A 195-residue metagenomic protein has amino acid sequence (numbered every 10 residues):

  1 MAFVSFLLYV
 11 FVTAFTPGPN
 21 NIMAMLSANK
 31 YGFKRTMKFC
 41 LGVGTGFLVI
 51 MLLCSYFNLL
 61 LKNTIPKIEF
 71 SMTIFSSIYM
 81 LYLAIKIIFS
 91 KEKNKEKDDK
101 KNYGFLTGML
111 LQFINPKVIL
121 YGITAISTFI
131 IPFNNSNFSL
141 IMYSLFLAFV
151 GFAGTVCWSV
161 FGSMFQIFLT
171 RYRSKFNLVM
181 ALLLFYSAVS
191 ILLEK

Functional and structural regions predicted by a protein language model:
A2-F3, K101-F105, V118, N137-S144 (+1 more regions): Primarily residues marking transmembrane-helix entry/exit sites
A2-F70, T124-Y143: Juxtamembrane transmembrane-helix termini in multi-pass membrane transport proteins
F6-V10, V43, G108-Q112, S144-G151 (+1 more regions): Residue-level signature of transmembrane alpha-helical cores of multipass secondary-active transporters and flippases
F11, F15, V49, I85 (+3 more regions): Hydrophobic/aromatic residues within the transmembrane alpha-helices of Major Facilitator Superfamily
N20, G46-N58, M80-L83, I119 (+2 more regions): Alpha-helical transmembrane segments and their lipid-water interface positions in multi-pass membrane proteins
M51-S55, F113-I126, L183-K195: Hydrophobic alpha-helical transmembrane segments in multi-pass integral membrane proteins
K62-K93, A148-G154, W158, Q166-K195: Selective transmembrane alpha-helices of multi-pass membrane proteins
F89-Y103: Flexible cytoplasmic inter-helical loops of multi-pass small-molecule transporters
